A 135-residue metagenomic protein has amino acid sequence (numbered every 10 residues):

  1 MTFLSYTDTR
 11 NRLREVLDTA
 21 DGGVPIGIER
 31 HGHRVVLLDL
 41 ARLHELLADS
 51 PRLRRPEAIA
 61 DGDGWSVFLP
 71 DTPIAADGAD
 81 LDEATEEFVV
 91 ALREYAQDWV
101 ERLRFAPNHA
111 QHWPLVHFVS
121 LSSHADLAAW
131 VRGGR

Functional and structural regions predicted by a protein language model:
M1, L46, P56-A60: Extended, non-globular alpha-helical segments
M1-T19: Bateman/CBS regulatory modules and CBS-like beta-alpha motifs in cytosolic regions of diverse proteins
R10, D82-T85: Generic structural signal for individual residues within well-ordered alpha-helical segments across diverse proteins
E15-R55, E86-R135: Short, charged, surface-exposed hinge/linker loops at domain edges that act as mobile lids or interdomain connectors
R52-D71: Short aromatic-glycine-(Arg/Gly/Cys) micro-motifs in beta-strand/loop hairpins
P70-D82: A short, exposed loop/beta-hairpin motif centered on an aromatic-Gly-Thr core
